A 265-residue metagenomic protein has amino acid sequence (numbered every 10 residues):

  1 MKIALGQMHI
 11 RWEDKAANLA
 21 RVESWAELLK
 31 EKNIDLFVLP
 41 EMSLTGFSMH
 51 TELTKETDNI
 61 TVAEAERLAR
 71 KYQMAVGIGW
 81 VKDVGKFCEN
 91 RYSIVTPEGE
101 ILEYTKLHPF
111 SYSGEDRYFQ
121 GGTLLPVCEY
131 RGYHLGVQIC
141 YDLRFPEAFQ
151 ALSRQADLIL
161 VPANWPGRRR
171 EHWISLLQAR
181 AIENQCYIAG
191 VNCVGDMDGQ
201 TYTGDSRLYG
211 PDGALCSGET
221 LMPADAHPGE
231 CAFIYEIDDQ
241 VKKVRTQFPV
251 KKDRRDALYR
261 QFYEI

Functional and structural regions predicted by a protein language model:
M1-D14, E103-T105, H134-D142, L160: Active-site-proximal beta-strand elements of phosphoester/diester hydrolases
G6, Y104, C128, V191 (+1 more regions): Hydrophobic residues at beta-strand termini and immediately following loops that shape nucleotide-binding pockets
K15, L19, E23-E103, P166-C186: Cys-nucleophile CN-hydrolase/nitrilase-fold catalytic domain and related Cys-dependent amidase chemistry that acts on
T45, S93, Y104-F110, R207 (+1 more regions): Short beta->alpha transition motifs characteristic of CBS
I60-G77, R144-E230: CN hydrolase (nitrilase-like) catalytic-core segments centered on the catalytic cysteine and neighboring Lys/Glu
I78-W80, R91-I94, P126, D205-L208 (+1 more regions): Short beta-strand scaffold segments in enzyme catalytic cores
D83-R154, R168-S175, K243-D253: Active-site catalytic loop in hydrolytic enzyme cores
I234, V241-I265: Short, basic/aromatic-enriched C-terminal tail that caps enzymatic domains
